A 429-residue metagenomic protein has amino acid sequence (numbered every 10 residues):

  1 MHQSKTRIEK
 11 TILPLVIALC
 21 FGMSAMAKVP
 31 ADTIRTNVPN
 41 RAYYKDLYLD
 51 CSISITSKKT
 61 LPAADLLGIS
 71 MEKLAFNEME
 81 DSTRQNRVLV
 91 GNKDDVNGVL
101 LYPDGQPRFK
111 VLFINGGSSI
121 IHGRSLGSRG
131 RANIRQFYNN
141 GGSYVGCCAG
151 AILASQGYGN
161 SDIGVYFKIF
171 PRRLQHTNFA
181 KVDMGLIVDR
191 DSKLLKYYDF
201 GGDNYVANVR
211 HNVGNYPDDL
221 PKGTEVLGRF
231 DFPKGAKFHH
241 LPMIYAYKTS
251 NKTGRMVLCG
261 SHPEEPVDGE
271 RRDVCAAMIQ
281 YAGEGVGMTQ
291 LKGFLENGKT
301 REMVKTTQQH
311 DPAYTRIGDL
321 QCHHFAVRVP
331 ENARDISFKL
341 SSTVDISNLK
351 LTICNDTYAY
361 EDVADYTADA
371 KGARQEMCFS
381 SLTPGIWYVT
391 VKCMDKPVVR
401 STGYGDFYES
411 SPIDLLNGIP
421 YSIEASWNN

Functional and structural regions predicted by a protein language model:
H2-L13: Bacterial N-terminal signal peptides that target proteins for export
P14-G22: Bacterial N-terminal signal peptides
I55-S161: Helical hinge/lid and interdomain linker segments adjacent to catalytic or ligand-binding clefts that mediate domain
G185-R255, G260, E264-V267: Catalytic beta-strand/loop cores that center a nucleophilic Ser/Cys/Thr and support acyl-enzyme chemistry
V286-D335, E409-N429: Non-catalytic extracellular/lumenal accessory regions of secreted precursors
Y314-V363, L382-I386, V391, W427: Acidic, Ser/Thr/Pro-rich low-complexity intrinsically disordered segments
L349-I419: Noncatalytic accessory or regulatory domains flanking protease catalytic cores in secreted, cell-surface, and selected
